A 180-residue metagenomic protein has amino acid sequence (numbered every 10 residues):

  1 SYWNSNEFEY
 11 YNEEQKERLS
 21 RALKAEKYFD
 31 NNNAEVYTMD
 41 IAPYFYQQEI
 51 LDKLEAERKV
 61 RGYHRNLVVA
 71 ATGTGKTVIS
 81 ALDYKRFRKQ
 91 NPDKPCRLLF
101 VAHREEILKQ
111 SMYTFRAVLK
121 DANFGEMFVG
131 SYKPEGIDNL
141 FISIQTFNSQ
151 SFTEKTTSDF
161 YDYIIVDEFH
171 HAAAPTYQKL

Functional and structural regions predicted by a protein language model:
S1-T74, V78-C96, Y113-V118, G136 (+1 more regions): ATP-dependent helicase/translocase motor core
P43, F100-V101, V166: Conserved SAM-binding loop
V68, L140-I142, I164: Hydrophobic positions in the central parallel beta-sheet of the AAA+
P95-R104: Conserved RecA-like ASCE P-loop NTPase motor core of nucleic-acid helicases/translocases
E105-S131: Conserved helix-turn-beta segment of the N-terminal RecA-like "Helicase ATP-binding" lobe in SF1/SF2 helicases
G130-L140: Conserved motor-coupling elements within RecA-like helicase/translocase cores
D138-S151: Conserved helicase/translocase P-loop NTPase motor core
K155-L180: SF2 helicase catalytic motif II
